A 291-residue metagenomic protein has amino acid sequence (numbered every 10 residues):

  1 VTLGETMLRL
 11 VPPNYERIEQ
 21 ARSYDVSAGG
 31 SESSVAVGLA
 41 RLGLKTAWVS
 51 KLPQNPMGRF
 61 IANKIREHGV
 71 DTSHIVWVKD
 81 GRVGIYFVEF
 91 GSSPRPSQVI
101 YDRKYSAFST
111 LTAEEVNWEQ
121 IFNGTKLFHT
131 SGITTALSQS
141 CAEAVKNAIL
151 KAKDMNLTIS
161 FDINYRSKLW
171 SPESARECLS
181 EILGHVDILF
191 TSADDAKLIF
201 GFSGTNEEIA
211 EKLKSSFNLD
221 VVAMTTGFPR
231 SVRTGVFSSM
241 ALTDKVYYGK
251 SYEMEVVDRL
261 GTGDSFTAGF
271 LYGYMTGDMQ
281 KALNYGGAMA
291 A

Functional and structural regions predicted by a protein language model:
V1-D71, S92, T112-A113, K250 (+1 more regions): Glycine-rich phosphate/adenosyl-contacting loop at the front of the ribokinase-like
K45-G132: Conserved N-terminal subdomain of the carbohydrate kinase-like
K104, I133, N164-K168, D194 (+2 more regions): Active-site beta-loop-alpha junctions enriched in small/polar residues
T134-E143, S171, I199-G201: Glycine/threonine-rich flexible loop motifs
E143-N156, C178-H185: Catalytic-core regions built around general acid/base machinery
K151-T158, S216-D220: A short helix->loop->beta-strand "cap" motif at the edges of active sites that frequently abuts
L169-D244: Conserved phosphate/ATP/ADP-binding segment of small-molecule kinases
K250-A291: Conserved post-catalytic alpha-helical subdomain immediately downstream of the catalytic base and nucleotide-binding
